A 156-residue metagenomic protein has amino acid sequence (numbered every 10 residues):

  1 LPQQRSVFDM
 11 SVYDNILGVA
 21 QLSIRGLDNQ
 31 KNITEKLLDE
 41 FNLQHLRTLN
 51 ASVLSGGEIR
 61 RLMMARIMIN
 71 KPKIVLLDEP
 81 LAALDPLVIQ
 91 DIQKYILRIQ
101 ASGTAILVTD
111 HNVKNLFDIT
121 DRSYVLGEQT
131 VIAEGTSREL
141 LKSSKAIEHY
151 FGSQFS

Functional and structural regions predicted by a protein language model:
M10-Q21: Q-loop/switch helix immediately C-terminal to the Walker
L17, D28-L46: Conserved ABC ATPase "signature" region
N50-L54, E58: Conserved ABC ATPase signature
M64: Hydrophobic anchor residue at the start of the ABC signature
K71: Conserved catalytic motifs of ABC-family nucleotide-binding domains
V75-E79: Catalytic Walker B motif of ABC-type/P-loop ATPase nucleotide-binding domains
